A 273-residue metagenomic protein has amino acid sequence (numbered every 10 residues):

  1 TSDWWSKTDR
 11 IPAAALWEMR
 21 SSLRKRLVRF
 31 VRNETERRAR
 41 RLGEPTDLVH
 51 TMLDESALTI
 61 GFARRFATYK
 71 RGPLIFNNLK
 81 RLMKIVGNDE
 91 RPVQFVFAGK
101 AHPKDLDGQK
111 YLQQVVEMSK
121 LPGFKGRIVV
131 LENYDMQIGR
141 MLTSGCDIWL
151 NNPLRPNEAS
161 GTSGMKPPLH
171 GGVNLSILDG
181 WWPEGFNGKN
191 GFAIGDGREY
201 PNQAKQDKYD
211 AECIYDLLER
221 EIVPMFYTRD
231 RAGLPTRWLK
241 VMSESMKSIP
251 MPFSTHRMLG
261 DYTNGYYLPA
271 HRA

Functional and structural regions predicted by a protein language model:
T1-A273: Catalytic cores of carbohydrate-active enzymes across secretory and cytosolic contexts
